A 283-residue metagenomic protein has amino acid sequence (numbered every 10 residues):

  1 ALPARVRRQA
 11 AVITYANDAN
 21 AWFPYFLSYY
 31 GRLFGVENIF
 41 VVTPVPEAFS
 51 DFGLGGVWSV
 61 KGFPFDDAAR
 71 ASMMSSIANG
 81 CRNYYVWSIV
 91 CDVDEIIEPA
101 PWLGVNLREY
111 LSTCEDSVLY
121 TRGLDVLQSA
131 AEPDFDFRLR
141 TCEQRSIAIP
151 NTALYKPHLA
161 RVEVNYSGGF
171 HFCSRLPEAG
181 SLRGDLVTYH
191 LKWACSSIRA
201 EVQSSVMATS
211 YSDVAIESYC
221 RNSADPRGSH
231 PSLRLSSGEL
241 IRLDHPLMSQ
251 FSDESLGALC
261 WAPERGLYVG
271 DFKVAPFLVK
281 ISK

Functional and structural regions predicted by a protein language model:
A1-P24: N-proximal low-complexity "stem/linker" segments adjacent to membrane-targeting elements
Q9, E37-N38: Residues at the starts of beta-strands that form the adenosine-phosphate
Y25-Y29, S76-I77, N106: Short, hydrophobic/aromatic alpha-helical segments in well-folded domains
S28-E37: Short, acidic, metal-binding catalytic loop of nucleotide-sugar glycosyltransferases
V36, N83-Y85, T113-V118: Short, high-confidence coil segments that cap the C-terminus of an alpha-helix and link into the following beta-strand
N38-P44: Short, hydrophobic beta-strand segments that form beta-sheet elements in well-ordered domains
P44-C91, E98-P99: Active-site-proximal specificity loops/subdomain of glycosyltransferases
R70-S72, P99-K283: Catalytic-site signature of metal-activated, phosphate-bearing donor transferases, centered on the GT-A/GT-A-like
